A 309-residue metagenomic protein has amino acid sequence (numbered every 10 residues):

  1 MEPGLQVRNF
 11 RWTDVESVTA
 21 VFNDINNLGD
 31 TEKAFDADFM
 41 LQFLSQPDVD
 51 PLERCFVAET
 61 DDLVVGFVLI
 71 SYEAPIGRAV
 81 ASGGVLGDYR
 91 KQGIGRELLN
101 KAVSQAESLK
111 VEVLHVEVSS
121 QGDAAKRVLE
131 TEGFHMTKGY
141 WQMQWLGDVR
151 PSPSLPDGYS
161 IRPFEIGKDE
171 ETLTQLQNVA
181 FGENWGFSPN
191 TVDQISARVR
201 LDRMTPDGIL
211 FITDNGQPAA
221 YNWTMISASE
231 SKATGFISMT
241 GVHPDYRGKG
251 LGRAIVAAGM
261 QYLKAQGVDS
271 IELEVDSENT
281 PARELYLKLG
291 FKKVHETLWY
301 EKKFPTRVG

Functional and structural regions predicted by a protein language model:
L5-V18, S160-Q175: A short beta-loop-alpha structural element at the N-terminal edge of CoA-dependent acyl/N-acetyltransferase catalytic
W12-V15, N23-L109, V118-S119, A219-A233: Conserved donor-binding loop and adjoining core beta-sheet/short helix segment in diverse acyl/aminoacyl transferases
A20-F35, F43-P47, G167, Q175-P189 (+1 more regions): Helix-loop element at the rim of GNAT/NAT acetyltransferase active sites that forms part of the acceptor-substrate
Y72-R78, L86-G158, Y300-K302: Acyl-donor-binding surface of acyltransferase catalytic domains
A81-G83, L114-E117, I237, I271-V275: Conserved hydrophobic beta-strand within the GNAT/NAT acetyltransferase core sheet that lines the active-site cleft
K91-S104, M239-V242, G248-A265, E284-K288: Conserved acetyl-CoA-binding loop-helix of GNAT-fold acetyltransferases
Q142-F164, D169, D269, E274-T280 (+1 more regions): C-terminal "cap" of GNAT-fold acetyltransferases
G182-T224: Phosphate-binding active sites in nucleotide-utilizing proteins
